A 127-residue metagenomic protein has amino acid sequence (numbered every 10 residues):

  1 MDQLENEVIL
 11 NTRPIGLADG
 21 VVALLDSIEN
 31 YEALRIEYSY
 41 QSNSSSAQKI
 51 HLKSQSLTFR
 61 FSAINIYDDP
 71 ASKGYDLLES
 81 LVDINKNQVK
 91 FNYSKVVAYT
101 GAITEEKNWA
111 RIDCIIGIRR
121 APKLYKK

Functional and structural regions predicted by a protein language model:
M1-V22, I118-K127: Glycine-rich, low-complexity segments
L10-Y31, Q41-S54: Surface-exposed ligand/attachment interfaces on beta-rich extracellular proteins
E37-Q41, S94-V96: Generic short beta-strand segments
S44-Q48, S56-T58, I64, V82 (+1 more regions): Serine/proline-rich low-complexity intrinsically disordered segments, especially terminal tails, linkers
T58-Y75: Terminal beta-strand-rich extracellular "head" domains that mediate receptor/glycan or other ligand binding
G74-K127: Low-complexity intrinsically disordered segments
